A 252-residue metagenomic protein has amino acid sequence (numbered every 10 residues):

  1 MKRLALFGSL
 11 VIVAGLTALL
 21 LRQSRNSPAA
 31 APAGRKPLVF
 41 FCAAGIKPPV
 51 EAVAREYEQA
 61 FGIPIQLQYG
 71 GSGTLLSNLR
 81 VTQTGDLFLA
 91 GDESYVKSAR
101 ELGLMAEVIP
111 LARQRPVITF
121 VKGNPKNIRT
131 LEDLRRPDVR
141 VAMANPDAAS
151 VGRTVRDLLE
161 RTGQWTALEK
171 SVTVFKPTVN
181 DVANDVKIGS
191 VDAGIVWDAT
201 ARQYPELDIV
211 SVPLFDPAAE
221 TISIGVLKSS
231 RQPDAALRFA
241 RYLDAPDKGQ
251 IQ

Functional and structural regions predicted by a protein language model:
K2-Y69, G73-Q83, A90-L102, V108-Q114 (+1 more regions): Exported/periplasmic ABC-transporter solute-binding proteins
